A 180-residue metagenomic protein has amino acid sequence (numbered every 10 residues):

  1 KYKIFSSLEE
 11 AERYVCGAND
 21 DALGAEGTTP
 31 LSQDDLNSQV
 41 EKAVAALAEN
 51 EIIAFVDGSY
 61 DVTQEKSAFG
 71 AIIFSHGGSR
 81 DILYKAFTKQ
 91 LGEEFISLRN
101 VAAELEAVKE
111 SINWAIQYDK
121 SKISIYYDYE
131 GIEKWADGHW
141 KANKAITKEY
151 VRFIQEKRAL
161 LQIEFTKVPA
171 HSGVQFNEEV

Functional and structural regions predicted by a protein language model:
K1-V56, Y60-Q64, L83-K85: Protein-protein interaction regions
E9, L23, G27-D35, F74-H76 (+5 more regions): Phosphate-ester processing/binding pockets and catalytic centers
D21-A25, A102, V168-Q175: A general structural signal for short secondary-structure boundary/capping elements
E41-A102, W114: RNase H-like nuclease fold core
S59-E65, L91-E94, V108-E179: RNase H catalytic domain
N100-V101, L105, L161: Catalytic phosphate/metal-binding cores of nucleic-acid and nucleotide-processing enzymes, i.e., regions that mediate
